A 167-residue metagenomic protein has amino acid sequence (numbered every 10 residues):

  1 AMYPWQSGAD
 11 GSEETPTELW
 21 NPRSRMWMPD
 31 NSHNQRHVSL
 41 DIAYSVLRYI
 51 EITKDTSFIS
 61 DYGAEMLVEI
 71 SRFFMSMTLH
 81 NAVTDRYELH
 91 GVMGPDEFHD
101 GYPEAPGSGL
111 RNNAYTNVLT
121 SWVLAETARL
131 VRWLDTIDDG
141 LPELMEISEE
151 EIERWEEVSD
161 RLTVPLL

Functional and structural regions predicted by a protein language model:
A1-L167: Acidic, mature catalytic/reactive cores of soluble proteins
